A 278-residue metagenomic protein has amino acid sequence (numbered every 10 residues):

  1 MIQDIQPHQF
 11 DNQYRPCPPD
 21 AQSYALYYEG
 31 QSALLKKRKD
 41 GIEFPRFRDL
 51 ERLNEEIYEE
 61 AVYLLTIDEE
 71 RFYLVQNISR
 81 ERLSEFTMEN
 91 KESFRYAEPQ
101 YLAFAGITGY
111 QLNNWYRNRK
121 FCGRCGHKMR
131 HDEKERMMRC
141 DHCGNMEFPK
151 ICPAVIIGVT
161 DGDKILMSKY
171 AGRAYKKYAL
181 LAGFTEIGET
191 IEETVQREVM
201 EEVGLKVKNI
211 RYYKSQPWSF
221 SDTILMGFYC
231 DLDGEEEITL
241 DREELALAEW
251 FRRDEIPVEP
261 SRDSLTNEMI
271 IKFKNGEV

Functional and structural regions predicted by a protein language model:
M1-R119, A174-Y178, F220, D241-V278: Nudix hydrolase/Nudix homology domain
Y28-L34, M137-L180, F184, K206-V207 (+1 more regions): N-terminal strand-loop-strand
E81-L83, P149, E236: Short, charged/polar, Gly/Pro-enriched secondary-structure boundary elements
T108-T160: Cys/His-rich short segments
K134, I151-C152, A179, D222-T223 (+1 more regions): Short glycine/proline-enriched turns and hinge-like loops at secondary-structure junctions
V155, I224-M226, A246: Change "...and in nucleic-acid phosphodiester-cleaving endonucleases..." to "...and in nucleic-acid processing enzymes
A179-K214, F228, L232: The catalytic Nudix box helix
Q216-T239: Active-site-adjacent beta-strand/loop module that shapes the phosphate/pyrophosphate-binding cleft
